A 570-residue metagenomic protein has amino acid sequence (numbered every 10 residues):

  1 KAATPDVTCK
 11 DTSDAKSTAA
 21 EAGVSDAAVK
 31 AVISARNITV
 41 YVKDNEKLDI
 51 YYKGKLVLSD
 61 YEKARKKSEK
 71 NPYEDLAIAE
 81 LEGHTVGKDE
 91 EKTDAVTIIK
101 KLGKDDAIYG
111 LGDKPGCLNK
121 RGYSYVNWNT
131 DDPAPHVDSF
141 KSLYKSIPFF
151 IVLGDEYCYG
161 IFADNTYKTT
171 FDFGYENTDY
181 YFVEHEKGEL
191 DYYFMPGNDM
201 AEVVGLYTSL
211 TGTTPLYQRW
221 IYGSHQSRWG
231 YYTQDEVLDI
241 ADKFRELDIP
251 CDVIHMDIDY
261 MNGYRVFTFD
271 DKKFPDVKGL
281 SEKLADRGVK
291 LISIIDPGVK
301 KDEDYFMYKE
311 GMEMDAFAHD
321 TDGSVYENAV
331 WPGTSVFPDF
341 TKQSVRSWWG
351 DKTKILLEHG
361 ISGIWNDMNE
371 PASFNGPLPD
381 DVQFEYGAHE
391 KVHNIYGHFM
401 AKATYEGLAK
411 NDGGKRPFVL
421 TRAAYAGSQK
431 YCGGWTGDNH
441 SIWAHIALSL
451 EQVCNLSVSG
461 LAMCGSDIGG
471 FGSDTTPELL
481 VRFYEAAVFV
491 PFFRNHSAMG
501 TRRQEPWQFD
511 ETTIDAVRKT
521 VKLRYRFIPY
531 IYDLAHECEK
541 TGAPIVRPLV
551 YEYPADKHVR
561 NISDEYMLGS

Functional and structural regions predicted by a protein language model:
K1, A22, N37-K43, Y159-A163: Broad, structure-driven detector of short, well-ordered beta-strand segments within folded domains
K1-I33, S68-E69: A low-complexity, Ser/Thr/Gly/Pro-enriched, surface-exposed linker/loop concept that marks segments flanking
A20, V29, R36-I38, P135-D138: Catalytic micro-motifs at enzyme active sites that drive phosphoryl/nucleotidyl and oxygen chemistry
S25, V57-S570: Catalytic-domain carbohydrate-binding cleft regions of carbohydrate-active enzymes
V32-K70, R287: Hydrophobic or amphipathic alpha-helical targeting/insertion segments
